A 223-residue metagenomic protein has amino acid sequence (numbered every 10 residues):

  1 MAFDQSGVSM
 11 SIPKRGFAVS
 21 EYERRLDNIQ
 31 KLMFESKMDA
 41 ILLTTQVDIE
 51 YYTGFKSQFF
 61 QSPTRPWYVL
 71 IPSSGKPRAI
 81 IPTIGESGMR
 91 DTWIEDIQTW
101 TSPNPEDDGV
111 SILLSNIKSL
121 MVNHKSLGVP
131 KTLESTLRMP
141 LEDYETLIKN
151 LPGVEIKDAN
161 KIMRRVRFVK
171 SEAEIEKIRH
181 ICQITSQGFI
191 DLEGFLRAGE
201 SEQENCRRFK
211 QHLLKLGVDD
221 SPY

Functional and structural regions predicted by a protein language model:
M1-I184: A composition/biophysics-driven feature that prefers long, compositionally simple stretches
E23, L137, G199-R207, Q211: An alpha-helix initiation/capping motif
L32, S36, G188, F195 (+1 more regions): Short alpha-helical functional segments enriched in proximate histidine and acidic residues
D39-A40, G194-E200, D219-S221: Surface-exposed helix-capping loop/turn segments at secondary-structure junctions
C182-E193, E202-N205, F209-K210: Active-site pocket-lining segments that scaffold enzyme catalytic pockets across diverse folds
R208-Y223: Acidic, glycine-rich loop-and-beta core segments that form the ion-binding/anion-interacting portion of active sites
